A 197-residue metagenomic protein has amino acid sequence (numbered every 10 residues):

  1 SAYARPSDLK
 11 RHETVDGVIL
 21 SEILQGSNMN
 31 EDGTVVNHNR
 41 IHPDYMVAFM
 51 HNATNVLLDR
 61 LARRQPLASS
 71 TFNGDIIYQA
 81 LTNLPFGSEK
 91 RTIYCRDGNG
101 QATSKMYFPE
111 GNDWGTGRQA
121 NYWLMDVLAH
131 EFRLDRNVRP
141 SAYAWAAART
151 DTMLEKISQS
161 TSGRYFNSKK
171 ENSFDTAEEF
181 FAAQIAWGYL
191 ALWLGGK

Functional and structural regions predicted by a protein language model:
S1-V36, F72-C95, N137-R164: Long, well-ordered core segments of solenoidal/helical folds
D32-R40, E89-W114: Active-site-adjacent structural elements in folded domains
N37, M46-F49, N55-R63, L67 (+2 more regions): Terminal, non-catalytic domain-edge segments
P43: Extracellular glycoside hydrolase catalytic/binding regions
